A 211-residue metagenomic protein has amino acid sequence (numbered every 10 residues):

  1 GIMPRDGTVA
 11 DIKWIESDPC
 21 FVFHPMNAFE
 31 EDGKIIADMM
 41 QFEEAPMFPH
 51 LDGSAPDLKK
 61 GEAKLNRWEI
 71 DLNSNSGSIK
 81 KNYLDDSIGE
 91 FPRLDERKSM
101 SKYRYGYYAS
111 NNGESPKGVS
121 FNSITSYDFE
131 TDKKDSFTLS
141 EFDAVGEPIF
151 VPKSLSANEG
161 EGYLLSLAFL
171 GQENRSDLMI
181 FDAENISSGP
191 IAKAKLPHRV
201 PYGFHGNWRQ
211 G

Functional and structural regions predicted by a protein language model:
G1-G211: Beta-propeller domains
